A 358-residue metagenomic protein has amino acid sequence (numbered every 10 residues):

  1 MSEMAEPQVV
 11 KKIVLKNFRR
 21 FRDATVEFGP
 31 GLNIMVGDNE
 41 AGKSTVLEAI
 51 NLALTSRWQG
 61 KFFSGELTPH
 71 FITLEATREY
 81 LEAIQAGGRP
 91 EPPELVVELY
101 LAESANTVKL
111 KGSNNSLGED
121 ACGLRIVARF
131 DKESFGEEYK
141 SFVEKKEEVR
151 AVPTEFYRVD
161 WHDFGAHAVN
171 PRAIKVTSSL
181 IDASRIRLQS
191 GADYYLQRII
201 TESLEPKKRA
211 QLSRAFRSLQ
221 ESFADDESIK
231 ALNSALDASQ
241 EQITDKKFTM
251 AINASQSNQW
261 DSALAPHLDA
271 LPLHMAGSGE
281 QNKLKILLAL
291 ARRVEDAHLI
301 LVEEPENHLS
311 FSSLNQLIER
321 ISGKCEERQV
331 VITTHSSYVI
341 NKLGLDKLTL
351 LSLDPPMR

Functional and structural regions predicted by a protein language model:
M1-T55, W260-R358: Switch/communication elements of ASCE P-loop NTPase nucleotide-binding domains
S2, I200-Q281, L288-L299, G323: Extended helical coiled-coil dimerization/tether regions that scaffold and oligomerize large DNA-maintenance assemblies
Q8, F21, P90-V96, E119-G123 (+4 more regions): A general secondary-structure signal for short beta-strands and their flanking turns/coil in non-transmembrane regions
K16, G29, Y100-S104, R129-D131 (+1 more regions): Solvent-exposed residues in well-ordered beta-strands and their adjoining turns, especially edge/terminal strands
A49-G118: Conserved P-loop NTP-binding catalytic core
N51-Q59, D131, F164, T201 (+7 more regions): Non-catalytic alpha-helical coupling and interface elements of nucleotide-dependent molecular machines and regulators
G87-P92, S116-E119, V152, L290-E295 (+1 more regions): Conserved catalytic network of the ASCE P-loop NTPase/AAA+ motor domain
E94-V96, A102-K230, S234: Electropositive, glycine-dotted interaction segments that contact anionic polymers or phosphate-rich ligands
